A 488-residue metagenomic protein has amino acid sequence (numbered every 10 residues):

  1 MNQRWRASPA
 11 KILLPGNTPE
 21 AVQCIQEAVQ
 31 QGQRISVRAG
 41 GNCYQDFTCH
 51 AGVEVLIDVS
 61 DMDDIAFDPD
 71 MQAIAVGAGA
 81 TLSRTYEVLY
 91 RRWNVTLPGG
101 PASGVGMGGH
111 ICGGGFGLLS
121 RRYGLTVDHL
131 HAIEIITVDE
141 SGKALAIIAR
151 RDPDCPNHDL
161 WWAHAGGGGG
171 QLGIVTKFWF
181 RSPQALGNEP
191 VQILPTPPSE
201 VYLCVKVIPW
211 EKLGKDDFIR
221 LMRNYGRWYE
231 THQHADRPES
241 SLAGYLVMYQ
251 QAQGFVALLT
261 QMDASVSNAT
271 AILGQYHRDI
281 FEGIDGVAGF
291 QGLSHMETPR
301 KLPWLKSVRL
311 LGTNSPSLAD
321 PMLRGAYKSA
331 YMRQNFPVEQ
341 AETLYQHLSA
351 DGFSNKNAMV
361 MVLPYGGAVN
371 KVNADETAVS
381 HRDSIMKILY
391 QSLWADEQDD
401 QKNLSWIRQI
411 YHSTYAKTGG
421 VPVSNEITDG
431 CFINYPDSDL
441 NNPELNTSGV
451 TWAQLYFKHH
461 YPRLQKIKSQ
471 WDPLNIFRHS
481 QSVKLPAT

Functional and structural regions predicted by a protein language model:
M1, G40, Q45-T48, P190-T488: Cofactor-binding catalytic cores of oxidoreductases
N2-L14, S448-G449: Short, basic, glycine/proline-bearing loop/turn elements
S8, Q30-I35, G52-E54, R92-T96 (+5 more regions): Loop/turn elements at helix/coil->beta-strand transitions in domains of secreted/extracellular proteins
P9-A10, L130-H131, D375, I385: Short glycine-rich loop/turn motifs
P9-L14, Q72-V76, P209-W210, Q398-D399: Second-shell loop/turn segments in exported
P15-V22, V53-V59, G79-S83, G124-V127 (+12 more regions): Conserved structured core elements
P19-V22, V29-V205: FAD-binding core of FAD-dependent oxidoreductases, characterized by glycine-rich FAD pyrophosphate-binding loops
Q26-V29, Y90-R91, A165, E342-S349 (+1 more regions): Alpha-helix boundary recognition
